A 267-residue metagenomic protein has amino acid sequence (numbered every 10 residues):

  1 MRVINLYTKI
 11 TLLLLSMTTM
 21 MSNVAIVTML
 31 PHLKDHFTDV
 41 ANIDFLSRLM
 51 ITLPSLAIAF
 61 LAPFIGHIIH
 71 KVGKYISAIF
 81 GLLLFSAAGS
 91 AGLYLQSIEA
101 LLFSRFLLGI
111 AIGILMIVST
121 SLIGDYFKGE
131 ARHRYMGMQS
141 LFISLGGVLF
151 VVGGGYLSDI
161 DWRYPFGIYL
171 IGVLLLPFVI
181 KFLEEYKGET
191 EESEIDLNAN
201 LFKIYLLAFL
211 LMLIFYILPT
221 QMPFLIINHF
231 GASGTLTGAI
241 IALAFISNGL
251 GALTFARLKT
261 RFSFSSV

Functional and structural regions predicted by a protein language model:
R2, I180-A208: Juxtamembrane intracellular "pre-TM" segments in multi-pass secondary transporters
Y7-T38, I65, L218-P223: Extracytoplasmic
L30-A59: Extracellular/periplasmic helix-loop-helix junction of adjacent transmembrane segments in MFS-like secondary
L49-G66, A242-T254: Central cavity-lining transmembrane alpha-helices of secondary-active solute carriers, predominantly the Major
F60-I98: Conserved MFS/SLC helix-loop-helix module at the cytosolic interface between two early adjacent transmembrane helices
I98, S104-F142: Cytoplasmic helix-loop-helix junction between adjacent transmembrane helices in 12-TM secondary transporters
G129-E130, R134, M138-K181: Helix-loop-helix hairpin linking two adjacent transmembrane segments in secondary transporters
K203-A242: Extracytoplasmic gate region of multi-pass secondary transporters
